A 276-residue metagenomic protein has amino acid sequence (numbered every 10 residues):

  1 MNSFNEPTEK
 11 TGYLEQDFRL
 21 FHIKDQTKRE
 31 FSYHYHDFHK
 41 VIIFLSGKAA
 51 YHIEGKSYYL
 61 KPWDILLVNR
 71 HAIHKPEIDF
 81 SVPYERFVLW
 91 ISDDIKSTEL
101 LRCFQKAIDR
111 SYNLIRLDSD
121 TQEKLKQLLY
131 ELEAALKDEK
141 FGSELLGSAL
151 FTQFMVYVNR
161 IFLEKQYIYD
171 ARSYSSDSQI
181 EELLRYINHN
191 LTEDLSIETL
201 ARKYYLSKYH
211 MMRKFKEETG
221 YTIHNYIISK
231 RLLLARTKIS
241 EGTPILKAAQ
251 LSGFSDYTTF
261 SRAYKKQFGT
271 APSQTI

Functional and structural regions predicted by a protein language model:
M1-I65, A72, F80, R102 (+2 more regions): Generic protein-terminus/edge-of-domain signal
M1-L14, Y167, R172-S175, T270-I276: Short, Lys/Arg-enriched, disordered terminal segments
H71-K96: Ligand-binding loop in jelly-roll beta-barrel domains
F104-Q153: Amphipathic alpha-helical segments enriched in hydrophobic/aromatic residues interleaved with Lys/Arg
Q122-K126, S148, I168-L195, A201-Y204 (+1 more regions): A short, Lys/Arg-enriched amphipathic alpha-helix from helix-turn-helix/homeodomain DNA-binding modules
M155-I168: Linker/hinge segments immediately adjacent to helix-turn-helix/homeobox DNA-binding domains
Y157, Y186-K230, T243, A249-T275: Basic/polar phosphate-binding segments, predominantly the helix-turn-helix DNA-binding elements of transcriptional
K165-D170, E217-T219: Short, Lys/Arg-enriched N-terminal segment that forms or immediately precedes the first helix of a structured domain
